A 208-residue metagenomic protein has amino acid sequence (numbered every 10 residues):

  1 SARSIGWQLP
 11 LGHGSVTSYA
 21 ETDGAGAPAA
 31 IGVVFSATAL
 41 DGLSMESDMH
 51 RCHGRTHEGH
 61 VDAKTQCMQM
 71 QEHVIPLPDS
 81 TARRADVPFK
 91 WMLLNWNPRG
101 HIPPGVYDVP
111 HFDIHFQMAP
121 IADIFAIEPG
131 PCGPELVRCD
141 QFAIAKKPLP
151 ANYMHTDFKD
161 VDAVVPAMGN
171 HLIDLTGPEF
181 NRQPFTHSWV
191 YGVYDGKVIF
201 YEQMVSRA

Functional and structural regions predicted by a protein language model:
S1-Y19, A25-A30, S47-D48, H57-T65 (+4 more regions): N-terminal leader/targeting pre-sequences
D23, S36-A39, A119: Short, flexible beta-strand-to-coil junctions
A29-P110: Short N-terminal edge-element motif at the start of the domain
V34-S36, Q117, M204: Structured loops at beta-to-helix junctions and adjacent beta-edge loops in soluble globular domains
G105-D123: Histidine-centered catalytic micro-motifs
